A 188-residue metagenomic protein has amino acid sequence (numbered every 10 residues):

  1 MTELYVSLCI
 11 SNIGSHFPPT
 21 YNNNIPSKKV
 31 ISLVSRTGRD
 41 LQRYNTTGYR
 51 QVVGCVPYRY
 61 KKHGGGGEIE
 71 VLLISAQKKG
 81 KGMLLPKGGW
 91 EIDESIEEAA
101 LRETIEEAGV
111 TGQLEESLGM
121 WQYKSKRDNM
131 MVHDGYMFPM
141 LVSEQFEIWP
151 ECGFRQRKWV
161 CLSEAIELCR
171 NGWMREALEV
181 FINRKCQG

Functional and structural regions predicted by a protein language model:
T2-H63: Acidic, metal-coordinating catalytic segment for phosphate/diphosphate chemistry, firing primarily on the Nudix
R39, H63-T111: Conserved Nudix-box catalytic region and its N-terminal flanking loop in Nudix hydrolases and closely related
G48-R50, G82, R157: A residue-level structural signature of the nucleotidyltransferase/glycosyltransferase Rossmann-like core
Q51-V53, I69, G135-Y136, R155: Change "...and in nucleic-acid phosphodiester-cleaving endonucleases..." to "...and in nucleic-acid processing enzymes
V56, Q77-K78, S163: Anionic group-transfer/hydrolysis microenvironments
P57-R59, S75, L141-V142: Residue-level signal for short segments within beta-strands and strand-turn junctions of well-structured beta-sheet
W90-V180: Unchanged
E179-G188: C-terminal helix/juxtamembrane-tail motif
